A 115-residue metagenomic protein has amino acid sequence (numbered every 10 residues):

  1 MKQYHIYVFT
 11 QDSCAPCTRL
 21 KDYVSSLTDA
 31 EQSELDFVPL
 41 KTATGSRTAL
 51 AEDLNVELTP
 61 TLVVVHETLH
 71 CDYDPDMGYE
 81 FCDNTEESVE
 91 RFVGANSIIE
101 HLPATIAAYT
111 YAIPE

Functional and structural regions predicted by a protein language model:
M1-E31: Local sequence-structure signature of Cys/Sec-based thiol-disulfide redox active-site neighborhoods
H5, D36-V38, T61: Ser/Thr- (and often Asn-) enriched beta-sheet segments in non-cytosolic proteins
F9-D12, T42-A49: Structural microenvironment flanking redox-active thiols in thiol-disulfide oxidoreductases
D22-Y23, A49-A51: A short acidic, amphipathic alpha-helical/loop segment
S33-T44: A short beta-strand-loop structural module common to alpha/beta enzyme folds
E52-E57: A short glycine-leucine-enriched loop at secondary-structure breakpoints that most characteristically corresponds
L58, V64-E115: Non-catalytic, surface beta->alpha helical segment in thiol-disulfide oxidoreductase systems
